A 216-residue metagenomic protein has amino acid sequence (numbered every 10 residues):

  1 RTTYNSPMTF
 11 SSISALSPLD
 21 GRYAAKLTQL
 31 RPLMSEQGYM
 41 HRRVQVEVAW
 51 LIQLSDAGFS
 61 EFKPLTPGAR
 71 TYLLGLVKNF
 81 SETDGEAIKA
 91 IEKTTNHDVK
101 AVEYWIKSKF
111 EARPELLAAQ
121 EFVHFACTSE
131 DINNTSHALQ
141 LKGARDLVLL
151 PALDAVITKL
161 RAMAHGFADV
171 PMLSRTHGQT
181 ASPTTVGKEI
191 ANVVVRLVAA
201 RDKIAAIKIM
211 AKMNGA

Functional and structural regions predicted by a protein language model:
T9-A216: A helix-coil-helix interface module used to build multimeric assemblies and to scaffold catalytic/cofactor sites
